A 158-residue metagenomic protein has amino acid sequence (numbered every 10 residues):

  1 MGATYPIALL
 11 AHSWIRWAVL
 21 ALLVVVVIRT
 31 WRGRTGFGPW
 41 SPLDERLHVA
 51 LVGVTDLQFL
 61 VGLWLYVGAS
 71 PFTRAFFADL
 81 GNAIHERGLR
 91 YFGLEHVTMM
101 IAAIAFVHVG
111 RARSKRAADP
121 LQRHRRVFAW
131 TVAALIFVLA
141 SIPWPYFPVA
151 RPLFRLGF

Functional and structural regions predicted by a protein language model:
M1-F158: Membrane-embedded alpha-helical bundles that constitute the cytochrome b-like, heme-associated redox core of multi-pass
